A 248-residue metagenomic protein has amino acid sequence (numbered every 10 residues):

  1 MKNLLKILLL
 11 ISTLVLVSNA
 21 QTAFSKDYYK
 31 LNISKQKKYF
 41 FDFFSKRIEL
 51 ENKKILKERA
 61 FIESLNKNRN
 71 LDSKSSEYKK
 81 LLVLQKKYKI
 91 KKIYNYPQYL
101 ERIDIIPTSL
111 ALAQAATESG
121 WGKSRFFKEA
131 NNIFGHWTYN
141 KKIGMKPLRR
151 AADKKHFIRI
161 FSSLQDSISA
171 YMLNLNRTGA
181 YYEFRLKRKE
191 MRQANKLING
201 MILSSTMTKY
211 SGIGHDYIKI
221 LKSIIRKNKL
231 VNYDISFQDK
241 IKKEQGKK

Functional and structural regions predicted by a protein language model:
K2-L10: Sec-dependent signal peptide recognition, specifically the positively charged N-region followed immediately by
I11-V15: Repetitive helical segments and hydrophobic/amphipathic motifs
V17-A113, T117, W121-K248: Catalytic cores of secreted/periplasmic lytic hydrolases that degrade extracellular macromolecules
